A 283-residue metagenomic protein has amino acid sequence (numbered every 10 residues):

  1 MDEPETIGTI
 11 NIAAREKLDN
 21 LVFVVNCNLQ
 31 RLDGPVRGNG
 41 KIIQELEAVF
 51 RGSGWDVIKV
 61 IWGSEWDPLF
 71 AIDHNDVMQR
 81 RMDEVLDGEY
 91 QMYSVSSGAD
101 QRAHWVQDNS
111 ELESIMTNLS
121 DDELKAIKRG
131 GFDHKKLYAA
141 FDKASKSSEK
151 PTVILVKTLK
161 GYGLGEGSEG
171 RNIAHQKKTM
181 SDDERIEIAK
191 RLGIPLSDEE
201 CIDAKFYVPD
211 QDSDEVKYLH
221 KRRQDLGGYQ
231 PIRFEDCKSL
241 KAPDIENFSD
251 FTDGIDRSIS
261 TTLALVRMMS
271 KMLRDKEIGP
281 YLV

Functional and structural regions predicted by a protein language model:
E3-V24: A short alpha/beta connector and helix-capping loop motif
P4, V22-V24, N28-V283: Conserved acidic/glycine
